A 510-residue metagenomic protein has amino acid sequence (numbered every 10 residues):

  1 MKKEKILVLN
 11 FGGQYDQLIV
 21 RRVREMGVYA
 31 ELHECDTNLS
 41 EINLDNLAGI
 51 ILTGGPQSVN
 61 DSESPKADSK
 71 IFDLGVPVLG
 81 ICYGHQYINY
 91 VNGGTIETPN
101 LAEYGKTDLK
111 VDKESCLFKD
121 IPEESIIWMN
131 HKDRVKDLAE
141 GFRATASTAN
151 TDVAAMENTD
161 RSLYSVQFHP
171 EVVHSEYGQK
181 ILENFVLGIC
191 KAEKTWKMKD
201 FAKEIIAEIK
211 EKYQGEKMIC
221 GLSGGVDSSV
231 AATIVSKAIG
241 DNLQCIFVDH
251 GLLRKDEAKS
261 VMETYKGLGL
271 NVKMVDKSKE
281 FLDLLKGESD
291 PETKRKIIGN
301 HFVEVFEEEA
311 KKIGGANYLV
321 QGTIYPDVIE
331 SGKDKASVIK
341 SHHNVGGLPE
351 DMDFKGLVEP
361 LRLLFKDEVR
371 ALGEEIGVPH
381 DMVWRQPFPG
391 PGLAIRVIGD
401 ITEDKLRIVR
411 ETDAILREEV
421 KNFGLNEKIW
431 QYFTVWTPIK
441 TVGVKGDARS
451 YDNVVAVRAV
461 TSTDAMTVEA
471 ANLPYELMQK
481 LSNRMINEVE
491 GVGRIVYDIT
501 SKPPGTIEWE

Functional and structural regions predicted by a protein language model:
M1-L52, P56-S62, K66-L74, Q86 (+2 more regions): RNA-binding accessory domains that recognize and position tRNA/RNA substrates
V78-G84: Conserved helicase ATPase motor motifs in RecA-like P-loop NTPase domains
Q321-T323: Extended catalytic-interface subdomain
